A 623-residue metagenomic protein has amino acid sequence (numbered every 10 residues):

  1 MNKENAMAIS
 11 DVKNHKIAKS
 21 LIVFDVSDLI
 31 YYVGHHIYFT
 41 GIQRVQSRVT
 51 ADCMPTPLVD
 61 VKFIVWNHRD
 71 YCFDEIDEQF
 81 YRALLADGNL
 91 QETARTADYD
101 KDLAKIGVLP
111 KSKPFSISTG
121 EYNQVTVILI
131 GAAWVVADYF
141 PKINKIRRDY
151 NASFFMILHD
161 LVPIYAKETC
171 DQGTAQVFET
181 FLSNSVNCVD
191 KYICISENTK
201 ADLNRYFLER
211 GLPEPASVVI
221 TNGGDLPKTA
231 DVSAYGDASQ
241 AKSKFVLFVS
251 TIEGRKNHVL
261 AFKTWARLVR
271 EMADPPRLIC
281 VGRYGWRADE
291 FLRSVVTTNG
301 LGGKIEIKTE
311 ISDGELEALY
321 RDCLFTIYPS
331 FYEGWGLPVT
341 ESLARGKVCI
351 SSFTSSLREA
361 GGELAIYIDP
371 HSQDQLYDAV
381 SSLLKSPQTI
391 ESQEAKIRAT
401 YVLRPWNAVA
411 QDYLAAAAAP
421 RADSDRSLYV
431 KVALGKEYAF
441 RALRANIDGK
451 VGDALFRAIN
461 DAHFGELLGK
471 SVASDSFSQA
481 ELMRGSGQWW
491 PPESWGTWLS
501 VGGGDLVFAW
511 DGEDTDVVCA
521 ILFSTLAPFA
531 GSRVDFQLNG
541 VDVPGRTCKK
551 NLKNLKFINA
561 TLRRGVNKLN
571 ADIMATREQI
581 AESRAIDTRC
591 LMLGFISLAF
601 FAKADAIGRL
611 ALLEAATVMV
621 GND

Functional and structural regions predicted by a protein language model:
N2-G469, F477, R484, Q488-W490 (+4 more regions): Carbohydrate transferase catalytic cores enriched for Leloir-type hexosyltransferases
L499-G503: Eukaryotic beta-rich interaction modules
G504-T515, N559-R564: Extracellular and analogous surface-interaction loops
L506, E513-A530: A short beta-strand element within beta-rich, extracytoplasmic domains of secreted/secretory-pathway proteins
